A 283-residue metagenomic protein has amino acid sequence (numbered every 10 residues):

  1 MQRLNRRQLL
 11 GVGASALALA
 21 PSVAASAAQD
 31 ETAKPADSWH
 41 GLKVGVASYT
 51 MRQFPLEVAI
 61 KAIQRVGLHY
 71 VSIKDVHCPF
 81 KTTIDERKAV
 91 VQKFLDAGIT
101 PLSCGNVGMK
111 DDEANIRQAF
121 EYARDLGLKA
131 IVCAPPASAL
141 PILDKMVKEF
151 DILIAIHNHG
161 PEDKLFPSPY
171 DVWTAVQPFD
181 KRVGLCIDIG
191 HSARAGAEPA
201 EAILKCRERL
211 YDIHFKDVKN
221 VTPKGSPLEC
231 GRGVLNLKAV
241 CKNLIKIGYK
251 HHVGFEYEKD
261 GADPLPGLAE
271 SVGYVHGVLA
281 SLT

Functional and structural regions predicted by a protein language model:
Q2-K43, Q53-H69, R124, F166-I187 (+1 more regions): Histidine-acidic metal/acid-base catalytic patches
V44, P101, I154, V183: Hydrophobic anchor at the start of a short beta-strand that flanks the dinucleotide cofactor-binding loop
G45-P55, C104-D112: Active-site mouth loops of central-metabolism enzymes
V46, I73, C104, C133 (+4 more regions): Conserved beta-strand positions
H69-L153, D163, H191, D260: Structural motif corresponding to the early beta-alpha repeats
F150-I156, W173-V176: Compact, aliphatic and Gly/Pro-tolerant "microcore" segments centered on a short helix or tight beta-hairpin and their
G160: Short beta-strand->alpha-helix junction loop in the catalytic core of nucleotide-activated group-transfer enzymes
